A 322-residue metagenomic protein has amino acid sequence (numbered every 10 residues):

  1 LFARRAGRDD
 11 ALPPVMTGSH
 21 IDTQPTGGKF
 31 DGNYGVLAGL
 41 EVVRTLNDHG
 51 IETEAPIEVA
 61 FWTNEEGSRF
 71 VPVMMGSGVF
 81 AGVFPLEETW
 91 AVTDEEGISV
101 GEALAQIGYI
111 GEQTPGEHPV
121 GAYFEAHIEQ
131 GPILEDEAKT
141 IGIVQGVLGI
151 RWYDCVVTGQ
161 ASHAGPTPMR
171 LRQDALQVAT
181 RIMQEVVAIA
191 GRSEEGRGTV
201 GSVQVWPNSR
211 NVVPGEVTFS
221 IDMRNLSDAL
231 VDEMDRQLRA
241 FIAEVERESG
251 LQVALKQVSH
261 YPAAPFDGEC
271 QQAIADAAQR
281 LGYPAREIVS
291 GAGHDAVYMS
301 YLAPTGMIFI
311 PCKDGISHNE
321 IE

Functional and structural regions predicted by a protein language model:
L1-G28, L46: Acidic/His- and Gly-rich active-site-bordering loop/insert found across diverse amide/peptide-bond hydrolases
P13-T26, T158-A164, L281, I316-S317: Glycine/charged-rich beta-loop-alpha catalytic/anionic-binding loops adjacent to active sites
G18-S19, G215, P284-E322: Zn-dependent metallopeptidase/amidohydrolase metal-coordination segment
I21-Q24, I57-S68, Q130, A161 (+3 more regions): Acidic, glycine-rich active-site loops and adjacent beta-strand->loop/helix elements that engage anionic groups
P25-T93: A generic, well-ordered mixed alpha/beta core segment in the N-terminal half of proteins
E52-P56, G111-P115, P166, V187-V200 (+2 more regions): Flexible, glycine/charged-enriched surface loops at secondary-structure junctions
N64-E65, R69-A229: Midchain, well-structured core segments that form catalytic/ion-binding scaffolds
T199-N208, S220-S227, Q252-Q271, V297: A short beta-alpha structural unit
